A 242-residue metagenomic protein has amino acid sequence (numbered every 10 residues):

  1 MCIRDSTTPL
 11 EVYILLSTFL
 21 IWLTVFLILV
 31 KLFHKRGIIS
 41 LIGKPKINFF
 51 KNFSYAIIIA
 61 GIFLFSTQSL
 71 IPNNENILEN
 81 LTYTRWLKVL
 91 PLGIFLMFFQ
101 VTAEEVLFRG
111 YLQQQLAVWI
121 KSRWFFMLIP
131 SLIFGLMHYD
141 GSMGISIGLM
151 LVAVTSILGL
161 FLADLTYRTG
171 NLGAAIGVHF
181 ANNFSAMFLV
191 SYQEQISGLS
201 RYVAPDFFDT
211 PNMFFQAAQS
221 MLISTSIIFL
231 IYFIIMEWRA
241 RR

Functional and structural regions predicted by a protein language model:
M1-D5: Conserved small/polar residues in nucleotide/adenosyl-binding loops
S6-F19: Interfacial helix-start motif at the membrane-water boundary
T7-P9, I38-A103, Q113-Q114, V118-W119: Juxtamembrane helix-loop-helix connectors linking adjacent transmembrane helices in multi-pass membrane enzymes
F19-G37: Membrane-water interface of transmembrane alpha-helices
L23-I28, I59-T67, S220-I235: Hydrophobic core of alpha-helical transmembrane segments in multi-pass integral membrane proteins
L32, K44, M221: Residues that form generic nucleotide/phosphate-binding pockets
L90-R242: Transmembrane helix-loop-helix hairpins at the membrane interface of multi-pass integral membrane proteins
